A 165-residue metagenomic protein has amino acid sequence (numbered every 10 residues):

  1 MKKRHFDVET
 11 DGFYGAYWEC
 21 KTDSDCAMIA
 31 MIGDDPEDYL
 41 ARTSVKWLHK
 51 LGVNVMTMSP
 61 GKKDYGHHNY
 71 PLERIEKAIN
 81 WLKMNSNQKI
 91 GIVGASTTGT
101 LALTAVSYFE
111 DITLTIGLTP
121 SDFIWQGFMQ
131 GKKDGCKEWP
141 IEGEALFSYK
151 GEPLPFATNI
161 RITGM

Functional and structural regions predicted by a protein language model:
M1-C26: N-terminal cap/lid segment of alpha/beta-hydrolase-fold proteins
T22-D25, M31-E37: Active-site glycine-rich loops that stabilize anionic/oxyanionic intermediates across multiple enzyme folds
I29-M31, V55-M58, G91-V93, G117: Structural recognition of the beta-strand scaffold that forms the well-ordered cores of secreted hydrolase catalytic
D35-L40, N80-G164: Primarily recognizes the serine-hydrolase "nucleophile elbow" in alpha/beta-hydrolase and SGNH/GDSL folds
V45-Y65: Conserved alpha/beta-hydrolase
W47-H49, R74, V106-D111: Short, surface-exposed basic-aromatic patches at helix termini and helix-loop junctions that form
M58-G91: Catalytic nucleophile-loop/oxyanion-hole region of alpha/beta-hydrolase and closely related hydrolase-like folds
